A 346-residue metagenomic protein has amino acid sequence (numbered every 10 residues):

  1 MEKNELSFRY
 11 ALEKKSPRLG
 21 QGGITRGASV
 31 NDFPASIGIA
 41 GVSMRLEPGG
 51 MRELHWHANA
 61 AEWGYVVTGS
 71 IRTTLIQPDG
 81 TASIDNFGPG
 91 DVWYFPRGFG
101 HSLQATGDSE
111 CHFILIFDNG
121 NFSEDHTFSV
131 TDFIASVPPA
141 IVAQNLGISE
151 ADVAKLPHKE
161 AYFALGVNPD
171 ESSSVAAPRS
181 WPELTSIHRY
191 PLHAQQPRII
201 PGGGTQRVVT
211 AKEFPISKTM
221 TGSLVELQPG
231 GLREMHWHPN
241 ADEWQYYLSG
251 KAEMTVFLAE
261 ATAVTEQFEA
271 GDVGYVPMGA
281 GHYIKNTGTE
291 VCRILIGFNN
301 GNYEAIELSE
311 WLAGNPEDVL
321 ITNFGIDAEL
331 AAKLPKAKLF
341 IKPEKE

Functional and structural regions predicted by a protein language model:
M1-S43, E53, A143-L224, E234 (+2 more regions): A short, N-terminal "cap"/entry segment at the start of jelly-roll beta-barrel domains of the cupin/DSBH fold
F33, E53-H57, I84-D85, Q104-A105 (+4 more regions): Short histidine-centered beta-strand/loop micro-motifs that create catalytic or ligand/metal-coordination sites
S43-R45, H55-W56, G64-V67, N86 (+3 more regions): Beta-strand cores of secreted/periplasmic/IMS beta-sandwich domains, seen most often in copper-related folds
M51-E53, R72, D91-W93, R97-S102 (+4 more regions): Histidine-centered metal-chelating micro-motifs
H57-D79, P229-L232, H238-A259: Glycine- and acidic-residue-biased ligand/ion/polar-headgroup-sensing regions
W63, Q77-G98, L227, W244 (+1 more regions): Short acidic-glycine-tyrosine-enriched beta hairpin
G88-P89, R97-E124, D242, E269-A270 (+1 more regions): Ligand-binding loop in jelly-roll beta-barrel domains
H112-L156, E290-L334: A contiguous, mid-protein "functional segment" used to position or interact with cofactors/ions or partner subunits
